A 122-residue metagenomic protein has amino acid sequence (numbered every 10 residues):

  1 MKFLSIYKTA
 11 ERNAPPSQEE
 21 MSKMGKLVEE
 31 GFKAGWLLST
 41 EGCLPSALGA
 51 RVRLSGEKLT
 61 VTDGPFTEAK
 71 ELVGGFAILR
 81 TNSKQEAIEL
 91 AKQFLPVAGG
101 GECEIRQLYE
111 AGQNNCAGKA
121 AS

Functional and structural regions predicted by a protein language model:
M1-S122: Conserved, structured core segments of small domains
